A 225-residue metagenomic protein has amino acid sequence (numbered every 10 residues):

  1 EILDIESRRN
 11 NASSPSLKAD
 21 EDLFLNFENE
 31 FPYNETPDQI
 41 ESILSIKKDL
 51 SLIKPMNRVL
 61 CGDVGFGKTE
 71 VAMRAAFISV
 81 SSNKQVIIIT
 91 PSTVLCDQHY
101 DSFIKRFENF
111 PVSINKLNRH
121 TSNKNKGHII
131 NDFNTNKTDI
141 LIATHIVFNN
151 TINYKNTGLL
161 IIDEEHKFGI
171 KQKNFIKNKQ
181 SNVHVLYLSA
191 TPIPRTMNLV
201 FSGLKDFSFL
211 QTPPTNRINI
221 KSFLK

Functional and structural regions predicted by a protein language model:
E1-I87: Pre-Walker A segment
N83-V86, S113, N136-I140, N156-L159 (+2 more regions): Loop/turn-to-beta-strand initiation segments
Q85-L95: Conserved RecA-like ASCE P-loop NTPase motor core of nucleic-acid helicases/translocases
I88-I89, I140-T144, I161-I162, H184-A190 (+2 more regions): Structural recognition of the conserved hydrophobic beta-strand(s) that form the central parallel beta-sheet of P-loop
L95-D132: Conserved helix-turn-beta segment of the N-terminal RecA-like "Helicase ATP-binding" lobe in SF1/SF2 helicases
H120-L141, F148-T157: Conserved motor-coupling elements within RecA-like helicase/translocase cores
D132, I146-L188: SF2 helicase catalytic motif II
L204-K225: Conserved interdomain linker/interface between the two RecA-like ATPase lobes of SF2 helicase motors
